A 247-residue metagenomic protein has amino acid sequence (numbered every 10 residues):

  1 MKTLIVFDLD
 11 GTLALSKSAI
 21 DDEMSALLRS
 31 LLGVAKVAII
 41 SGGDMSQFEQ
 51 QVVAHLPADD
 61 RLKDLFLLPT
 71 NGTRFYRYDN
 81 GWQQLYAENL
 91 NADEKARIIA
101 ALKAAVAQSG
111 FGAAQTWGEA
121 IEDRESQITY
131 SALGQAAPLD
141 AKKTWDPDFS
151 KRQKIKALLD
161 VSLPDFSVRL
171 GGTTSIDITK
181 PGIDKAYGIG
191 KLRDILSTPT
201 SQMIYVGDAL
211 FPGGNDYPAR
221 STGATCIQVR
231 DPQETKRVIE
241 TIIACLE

Functional and structural regions predicted by a protein language model:
M1, I20-D21, T179-P181, K185-E247: Mg2+-dependent phosphoryl-transfer enzymes with acidic/Ser/Thr/Gly-rich catalytic loops
K2, V34, L62-D64, E125 (+1 more regions): A general structural motif
K2-A19, I39, L67, I189 (+1 more regions): Asp-based phosphoryl-transfer active-site loop
K2-V6, E23-A35, L158, I195: A short, Lys/Arg-enriched amphipathic alpha-helix followed by its capping loop at the start of a domain
I5-D10, T70-G72, R124, S131-Q135: Short loop/turn segments at strand-loop or loop-helix junctions that form parts of catalytic or ligand-binding pockets
D22-W117: Active-site phosphate-binding/coordination module
A113-I204, N215: Conserved acidic, metal-coordinating active-site core of Asp-based, Mg2+-dependent phosphoryl-transfer enzymes
